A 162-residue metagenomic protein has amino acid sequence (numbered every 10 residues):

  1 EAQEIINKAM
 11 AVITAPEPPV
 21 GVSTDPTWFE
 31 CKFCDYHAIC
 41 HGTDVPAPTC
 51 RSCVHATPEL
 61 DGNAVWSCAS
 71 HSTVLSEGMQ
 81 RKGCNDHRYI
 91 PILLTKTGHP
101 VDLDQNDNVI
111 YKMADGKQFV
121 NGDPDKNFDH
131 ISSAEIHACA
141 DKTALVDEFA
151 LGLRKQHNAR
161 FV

Functional and structural regions predicted by a protein language model:
E1-V74, G78-V162: Metal-dependent nuclease catalytic regions and adjoining charged, substrate-binding loops involved in nucleic-acid end
